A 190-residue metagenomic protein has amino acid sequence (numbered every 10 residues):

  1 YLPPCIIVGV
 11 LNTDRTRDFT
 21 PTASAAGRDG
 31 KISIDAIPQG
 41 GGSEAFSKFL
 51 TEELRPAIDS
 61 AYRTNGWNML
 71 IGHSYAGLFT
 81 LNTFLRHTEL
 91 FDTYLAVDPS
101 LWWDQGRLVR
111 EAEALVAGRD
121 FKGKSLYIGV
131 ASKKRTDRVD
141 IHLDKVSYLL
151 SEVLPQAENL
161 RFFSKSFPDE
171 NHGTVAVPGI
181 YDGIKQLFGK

Functional and structural regions predicted by a protein language model:
Y1-K190: Non-catalytic cap/lid and distal C-terminal segments of serine-dependent acyl enzymes
